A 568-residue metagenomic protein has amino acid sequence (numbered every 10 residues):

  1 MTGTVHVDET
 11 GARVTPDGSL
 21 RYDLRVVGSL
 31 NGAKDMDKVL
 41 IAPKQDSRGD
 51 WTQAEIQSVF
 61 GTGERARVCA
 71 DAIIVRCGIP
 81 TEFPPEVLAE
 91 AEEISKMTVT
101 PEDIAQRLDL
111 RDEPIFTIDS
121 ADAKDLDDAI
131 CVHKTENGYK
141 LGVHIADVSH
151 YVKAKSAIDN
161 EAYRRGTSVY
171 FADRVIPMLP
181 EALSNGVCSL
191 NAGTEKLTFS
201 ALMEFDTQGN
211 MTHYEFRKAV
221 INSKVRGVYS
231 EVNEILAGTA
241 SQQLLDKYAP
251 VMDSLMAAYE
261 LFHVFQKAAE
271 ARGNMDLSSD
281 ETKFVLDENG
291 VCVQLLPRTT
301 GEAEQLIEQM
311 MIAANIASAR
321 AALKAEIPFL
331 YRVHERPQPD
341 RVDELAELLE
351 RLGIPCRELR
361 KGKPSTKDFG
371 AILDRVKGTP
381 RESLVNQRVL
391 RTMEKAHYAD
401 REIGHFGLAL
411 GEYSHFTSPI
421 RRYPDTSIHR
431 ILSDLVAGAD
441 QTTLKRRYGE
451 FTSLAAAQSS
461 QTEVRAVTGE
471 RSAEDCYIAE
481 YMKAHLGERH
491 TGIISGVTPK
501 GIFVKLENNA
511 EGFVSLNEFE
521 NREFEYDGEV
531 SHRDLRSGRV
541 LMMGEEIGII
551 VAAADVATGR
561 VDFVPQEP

Functional and structural regions predicted by a protein language model:
M1-G142, S149-E195, R226, S230-L236 (+2 more regions): Charge-lined substrate channels and their catalytic hotspots, especially those that engage the 3′ end of RNA
D8-E9, K134-E136, F205-N210, L286-G290 (+1 more regions): Short acidic-glycine loop/turn motifs at beta-strand connectors
D8-T10, D46-R48, F60-R65, Q208 (+2 more regions): Short, conserved beta-turn/loop elements at beta-strand boundaries and strand-helix junctions
K38, G138-K140, T198, G487-T491 (+1 more regions): Intrinsic-disorder/low-complexity, polar/charged segments enriched in Ser/Thr/Lys/Arg/Asp/Glu/Gln
K134-T135, Y139, H144, A154-S156 (+2 more regions): Catalytic palm subdomain of template-directed nucleic-acid polymerases, centered on the conserved carboxylate motif
V169-A271: Conserved catalytic alpha/beta cores of large enzymes that bind or transform nucleotide phosphates and polynucleotides
F216, Y229-E507, F513-E520, F524-Y526 (+4 more regions): Append "with occasional cross-activation on large, charged helical scaffolds in nucleic-acid assemblies
